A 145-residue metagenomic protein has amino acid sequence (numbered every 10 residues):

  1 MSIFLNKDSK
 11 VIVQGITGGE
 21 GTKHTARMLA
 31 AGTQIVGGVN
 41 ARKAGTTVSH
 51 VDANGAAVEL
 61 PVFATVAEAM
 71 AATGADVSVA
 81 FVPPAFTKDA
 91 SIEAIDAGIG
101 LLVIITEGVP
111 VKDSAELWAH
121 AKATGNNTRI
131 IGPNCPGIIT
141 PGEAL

Functional and structural regions predicted by a protein language model:
M1-D8, A67, G142-L145: A short, basic/flexible loop-to-alpha-helix module at the beginning of a structural domain
V13, G37-N40, V62, I104 (+2 more regions): General beta-strand structural signal in soluble alpha/beta enzymes
T17: N-terminal Rossmann NAD(P)H-binding glycine-rich loop of SDR-like oxidoreductase domains
G21-T22, T87: N-terminal Rossmann-fold NAD(P) dinucleotide-binding loop
T25, V66, S91-I95: Generic hydrophobic/aromatic pocket-lining and core-packing "Φ" positions
L29-G55, P133: NAD(P)-binding Rossmann-fold cofactor-contacting core
A71-V77, F81, A85-G108: Rossmann-fold NAD(P) dinucleotide-binding segment
E107-I131: Rossmann-fold NAD(P)-binding glycine/threonine-rich loop
